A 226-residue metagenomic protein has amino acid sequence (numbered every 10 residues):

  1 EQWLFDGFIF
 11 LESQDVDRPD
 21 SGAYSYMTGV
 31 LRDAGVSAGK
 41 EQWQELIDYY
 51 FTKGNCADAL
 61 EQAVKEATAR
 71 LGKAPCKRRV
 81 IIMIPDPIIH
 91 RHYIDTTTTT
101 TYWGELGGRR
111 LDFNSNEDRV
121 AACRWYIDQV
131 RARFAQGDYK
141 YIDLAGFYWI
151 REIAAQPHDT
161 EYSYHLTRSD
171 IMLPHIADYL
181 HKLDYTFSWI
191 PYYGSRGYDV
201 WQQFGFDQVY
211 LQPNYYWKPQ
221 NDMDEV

Functional and structural regions predicted by a protein language model:
E1-V226: Glycan-processing catalytic domains of CAZymes
